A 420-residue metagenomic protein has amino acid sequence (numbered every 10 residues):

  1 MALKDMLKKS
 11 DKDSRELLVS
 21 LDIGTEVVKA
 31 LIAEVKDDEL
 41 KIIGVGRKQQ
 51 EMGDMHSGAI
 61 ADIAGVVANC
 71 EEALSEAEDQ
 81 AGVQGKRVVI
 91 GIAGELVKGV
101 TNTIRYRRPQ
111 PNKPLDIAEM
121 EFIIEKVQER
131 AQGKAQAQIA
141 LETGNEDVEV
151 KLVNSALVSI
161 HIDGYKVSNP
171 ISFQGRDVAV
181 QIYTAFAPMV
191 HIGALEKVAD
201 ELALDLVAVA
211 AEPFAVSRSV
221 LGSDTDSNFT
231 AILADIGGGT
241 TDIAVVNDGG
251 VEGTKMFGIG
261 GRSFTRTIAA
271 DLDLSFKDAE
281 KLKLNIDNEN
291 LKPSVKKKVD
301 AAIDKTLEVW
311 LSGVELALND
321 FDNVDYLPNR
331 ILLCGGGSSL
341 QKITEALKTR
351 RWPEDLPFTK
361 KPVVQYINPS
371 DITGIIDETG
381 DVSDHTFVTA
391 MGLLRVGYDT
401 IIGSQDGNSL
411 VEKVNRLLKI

Functional and structural regions predicted by a protein language model:
M1-V27, L31-V88, I92-A231, G250-E252 (+5 more regions): Nucleotide/phosphate-binding catalytic cleft detector across ATP-hydrolyzing and phosphate-transferring enzymes
E26, Y326-W352: Glycine-rich phosphate-binding loops at beta-strand->alpha-helix junctions
I90-E95, I331-S339, I367-P369: Glycine-rich beta-strand-to-loop/alpha-helix junction loops that act as flexible
P109-Q110, E252-G253, K298-V299, N329 (+1 more regions): Short beta-alpha connecting loops at secondary-structure transitions that line or flank enzyme active sites
K113-E121, R350-V388: Conserved phosphate-binding/catalytic loops in two-lobed NTP-binding clefts
F214-E289: Acidic, glycine-rich loop-and-beta core segments that form the ion-binding/anion-interacting portion of active sites
G237, T306-L318: A general structural motif
G260, F264, S339, T386-G392: Catalytic-loop motifs flanking and including active-site residues across diverse enzymes
